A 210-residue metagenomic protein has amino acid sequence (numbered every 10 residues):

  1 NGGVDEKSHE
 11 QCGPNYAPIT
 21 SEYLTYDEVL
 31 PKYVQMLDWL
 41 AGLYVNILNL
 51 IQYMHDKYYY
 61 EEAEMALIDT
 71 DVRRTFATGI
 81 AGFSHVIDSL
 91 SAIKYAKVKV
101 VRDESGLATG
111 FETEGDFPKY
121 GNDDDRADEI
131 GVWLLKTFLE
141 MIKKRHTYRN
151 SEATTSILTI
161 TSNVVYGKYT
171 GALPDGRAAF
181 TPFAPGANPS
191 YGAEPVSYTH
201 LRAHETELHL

Functional and structural regions predicted by a protein language model:
N1-D71, I80, H85-A92: Function-dense linear segments that define catalytic or interfacial modules in macromolecule-processing proteins
T25, D124-D128, T206: Intrinsic-disorder/low-complexity, polar/charged segments
Q52, A63-M65, V100-N188: Internal maturation/activation junctions in enzymes
T75-F76: Solvent-exposed loop and edge beta-strand segments that line ligand/cofactor-binding and catalytic clefts
G79-G110: Catalytic phosphate/nucleotide-handling subdomain of diverse soluble enzymes
E194-V196: Long, His/Glu/Asp-enriched segments that create or flank divalent metal/ion-associated functional microenvironments
T199-T206: Conserved small/polar residues in nucleotide/adenosyl-binding loops
L210: Cytosolic catalytic cores of cyclic-nucleotide second-messenger enzymes
